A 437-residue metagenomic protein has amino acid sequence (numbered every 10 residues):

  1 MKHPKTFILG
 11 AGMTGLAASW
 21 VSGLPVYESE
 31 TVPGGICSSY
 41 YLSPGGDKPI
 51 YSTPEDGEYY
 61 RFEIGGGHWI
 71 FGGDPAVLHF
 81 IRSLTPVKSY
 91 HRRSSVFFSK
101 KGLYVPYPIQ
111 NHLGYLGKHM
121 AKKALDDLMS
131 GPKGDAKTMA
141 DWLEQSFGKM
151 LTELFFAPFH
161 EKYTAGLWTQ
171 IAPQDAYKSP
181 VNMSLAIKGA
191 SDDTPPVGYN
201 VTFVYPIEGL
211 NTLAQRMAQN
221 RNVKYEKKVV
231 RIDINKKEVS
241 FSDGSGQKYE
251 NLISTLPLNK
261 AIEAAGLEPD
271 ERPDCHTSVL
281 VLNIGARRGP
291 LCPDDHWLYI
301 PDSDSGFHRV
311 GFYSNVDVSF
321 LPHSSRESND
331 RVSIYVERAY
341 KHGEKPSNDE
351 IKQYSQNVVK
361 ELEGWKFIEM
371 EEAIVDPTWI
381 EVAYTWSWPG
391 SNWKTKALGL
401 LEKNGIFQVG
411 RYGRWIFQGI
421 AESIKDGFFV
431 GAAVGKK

Functional and structural regions predicted by a protein language model:
H3-V26: N-terminal Rossmann-like FAD-binding beta1-loop-alpha1 element of flavoenzymes
F7-L9, Q247-A261: Short hydrophobic core segments
T14, V32, N259: Conserved Rossmann-like nucleotide-cofactor binding loop
V21-S52: Glycine-rich FAD pyrophosphate-binding loop
D47-P132: Dinucleotide-binding Rossmann-like beta1-alpha1 core, especially the glycine-rich loop that anchors the ADP
L103, L113, H119-K237: Active-site/ligand-binding neighborhood in enzyme catalytic cores
Y249-N251, A261-N404, Q418: C-terminal segments that line or cap access tunnels to active or ligand-binding sites in enzymes and enzyme-associated
S391-K437: C-terminal lid/capping helical subdomain adjacent to the catalytic/cofactor pocket in oxidative enzymes
